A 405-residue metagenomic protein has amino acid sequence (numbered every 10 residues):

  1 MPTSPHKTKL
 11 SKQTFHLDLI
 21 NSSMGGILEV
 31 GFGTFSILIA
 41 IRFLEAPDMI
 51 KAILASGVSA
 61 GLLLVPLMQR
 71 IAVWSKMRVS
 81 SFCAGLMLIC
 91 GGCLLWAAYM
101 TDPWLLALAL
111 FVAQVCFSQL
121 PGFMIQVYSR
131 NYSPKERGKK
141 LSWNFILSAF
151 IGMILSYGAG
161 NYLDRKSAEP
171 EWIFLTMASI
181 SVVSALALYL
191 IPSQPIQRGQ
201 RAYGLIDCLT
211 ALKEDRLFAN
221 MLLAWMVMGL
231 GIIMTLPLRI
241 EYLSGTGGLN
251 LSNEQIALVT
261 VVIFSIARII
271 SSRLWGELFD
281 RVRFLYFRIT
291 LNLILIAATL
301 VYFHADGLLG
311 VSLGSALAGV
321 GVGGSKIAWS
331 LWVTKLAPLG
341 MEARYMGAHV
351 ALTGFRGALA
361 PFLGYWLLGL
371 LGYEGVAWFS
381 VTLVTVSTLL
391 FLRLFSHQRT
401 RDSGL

Functional and structural regions predicted by a protein language model:
P2-K12, Q194-L223, L405: Juxtamembrane intracellular "pre-TM" segments in multi-pass secondary transporters
P2-L63, L217-N250, I256-T260: Helix-loop boundary and gating motifs at the non-cytosolic
S23, W104-L120, L309-G324: Hydrophobic core of transmembrane alpha-helices in multi-pass small-molecule transporters, especially MFS/SLC-type
D48, P134-N144, N253-E254, L339-H349: Loop-to-transmembrane helix entry/capping segments in MFS-fold secondary transporters and related SLC/MFSD carriers
V65-R78, L163, I270-R283, L368: Helix-to-loop junctions at the C-terminal end of transmembrane segments in multipass secondary transporters
V79-S80, N161-S179, L368-V384: A membrane-interface helix-boundary motif in multi-pass transporters
S81-L95, Y286-V301, V381: Structural signature of the two symmetry-related core transmembrane helices
Q119-Y132, G324-A337: Intracellular juxtamembrane helix-capping segments at the cytosolic ends of symmetry-related transmembrane helices
